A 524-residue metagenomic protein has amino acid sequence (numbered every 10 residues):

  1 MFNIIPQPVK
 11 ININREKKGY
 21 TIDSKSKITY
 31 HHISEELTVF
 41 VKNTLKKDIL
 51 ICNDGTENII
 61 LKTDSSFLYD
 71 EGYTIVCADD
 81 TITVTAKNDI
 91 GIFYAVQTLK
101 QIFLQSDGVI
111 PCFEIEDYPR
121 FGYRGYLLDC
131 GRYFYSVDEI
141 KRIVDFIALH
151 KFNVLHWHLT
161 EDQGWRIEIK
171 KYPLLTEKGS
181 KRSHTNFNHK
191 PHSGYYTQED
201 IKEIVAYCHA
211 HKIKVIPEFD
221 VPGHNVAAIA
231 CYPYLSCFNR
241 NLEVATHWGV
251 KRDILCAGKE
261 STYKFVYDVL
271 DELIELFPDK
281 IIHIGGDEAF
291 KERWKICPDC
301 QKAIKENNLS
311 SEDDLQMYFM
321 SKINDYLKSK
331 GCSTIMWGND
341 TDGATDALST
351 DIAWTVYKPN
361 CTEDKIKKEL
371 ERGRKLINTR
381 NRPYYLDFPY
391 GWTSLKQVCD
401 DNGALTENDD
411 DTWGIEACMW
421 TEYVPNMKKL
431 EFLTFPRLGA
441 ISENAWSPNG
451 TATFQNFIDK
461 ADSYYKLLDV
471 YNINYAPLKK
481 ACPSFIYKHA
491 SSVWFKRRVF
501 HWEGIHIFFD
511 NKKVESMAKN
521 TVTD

Functional and structural regions predicted by a protein language model:
M1-P119, R124, T334-T341, L348 (+3 more regions): Acidic, contiguous N-terminal accessory segments
Q7, L68-K264, D268-I281, K322 (+1 more regions): Feature activates predominantly on carbohydrate-active enzymes
C52-T56, D162-P173, A230, T341-S349: Beta-rich nucleic-acid/ligand-interaction surfaces
R132, L159-Q163, K171, F219-N225 (+5 more regions): Active-site-proximal loop/turn and secondary-structure-junction residues that shape catalytic pockets, frequently
R142, Y196-E203, S261-D268, D314-K322 (+6 more regions): Generic recognition of stable, solvent-exposed alpha-helical segments in well-folded globular domains
A228-P233, E243-D351, P359-K368: Active-site neighborhood of glycoside hydrolase catalytic domains
T334-D524: Flexible, acidic glycine-rich loops studded with aromatic residues
